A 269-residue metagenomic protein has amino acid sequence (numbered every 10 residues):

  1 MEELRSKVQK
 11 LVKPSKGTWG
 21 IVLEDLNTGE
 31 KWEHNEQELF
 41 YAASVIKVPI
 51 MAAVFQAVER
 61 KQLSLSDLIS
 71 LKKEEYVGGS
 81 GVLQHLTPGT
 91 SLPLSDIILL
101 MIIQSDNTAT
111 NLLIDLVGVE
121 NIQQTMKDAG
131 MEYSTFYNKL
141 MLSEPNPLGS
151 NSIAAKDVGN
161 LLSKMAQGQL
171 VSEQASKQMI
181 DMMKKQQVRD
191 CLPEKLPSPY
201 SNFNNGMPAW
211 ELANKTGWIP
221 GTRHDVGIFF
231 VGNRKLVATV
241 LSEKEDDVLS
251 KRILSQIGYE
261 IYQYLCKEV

Functional and structural regions predicted by a protein language model:
M1-E38: Beta-lactamase-like hydrolase cores
M1-Q9, L116, G168-L196, G206-A209 (+1 more regions): Structured C-terminal helix/loop/strand segments within mature extracytoplasmic catalytic/sensor domains
L4-K7, P93-I97, A109, L113 (+7 more regions): Stable alpha-helical elements in mature extracytoplasmic
S15, L112-L170: Mid-domain, small-residue-enriched loop/turn segments at the edges of structured enzyme/sensor domains
G29, Y41-I69, A238: Active-site SXXK
A52-R60, I103, D115, N160-Q167 (+2 more regions): Short glycine/serine- and small hydrophobic-enriched flexible loop segments
R60-L86: Short, glycine/proline-biased beta-turn/loop segments that scaffold the active-site neighborhood
Y76-N111, N151: Conserved catalytic neighborhood of penicillin-recognizing serine enzymes
